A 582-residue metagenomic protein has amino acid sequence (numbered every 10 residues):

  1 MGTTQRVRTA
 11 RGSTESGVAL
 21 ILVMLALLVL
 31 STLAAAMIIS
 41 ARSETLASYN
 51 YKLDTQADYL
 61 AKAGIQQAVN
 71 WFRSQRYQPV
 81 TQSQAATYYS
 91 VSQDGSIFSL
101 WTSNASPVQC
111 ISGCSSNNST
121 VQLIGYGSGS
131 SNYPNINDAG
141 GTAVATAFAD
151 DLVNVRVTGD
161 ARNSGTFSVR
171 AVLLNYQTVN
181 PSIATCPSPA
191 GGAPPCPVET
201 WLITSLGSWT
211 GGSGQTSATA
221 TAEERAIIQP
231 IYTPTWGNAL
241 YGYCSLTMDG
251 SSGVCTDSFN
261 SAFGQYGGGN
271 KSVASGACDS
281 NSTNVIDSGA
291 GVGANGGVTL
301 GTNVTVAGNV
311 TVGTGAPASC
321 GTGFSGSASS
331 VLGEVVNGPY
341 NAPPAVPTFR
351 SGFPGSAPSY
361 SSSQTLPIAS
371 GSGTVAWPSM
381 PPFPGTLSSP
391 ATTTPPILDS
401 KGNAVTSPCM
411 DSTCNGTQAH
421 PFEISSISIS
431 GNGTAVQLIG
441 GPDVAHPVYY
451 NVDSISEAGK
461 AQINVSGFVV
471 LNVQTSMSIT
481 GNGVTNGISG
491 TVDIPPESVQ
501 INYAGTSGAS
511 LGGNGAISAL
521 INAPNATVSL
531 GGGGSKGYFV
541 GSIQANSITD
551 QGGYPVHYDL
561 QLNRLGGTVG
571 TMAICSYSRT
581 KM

Functional and structural regions predicted by a protein language model:
M1-G2, M477: C-terminal intrinsically disordered extensions
G2-I231, T235-G237, V569-M582: Beta-strand/loop motifs with alternating small/hydrophobic and polar/acidic residues, enriched in the first structured
S112-S188, L202, W209, Q229-M582: Primarily marks folded extracellular/lumenal domains of secretory and cell-surface proteins
